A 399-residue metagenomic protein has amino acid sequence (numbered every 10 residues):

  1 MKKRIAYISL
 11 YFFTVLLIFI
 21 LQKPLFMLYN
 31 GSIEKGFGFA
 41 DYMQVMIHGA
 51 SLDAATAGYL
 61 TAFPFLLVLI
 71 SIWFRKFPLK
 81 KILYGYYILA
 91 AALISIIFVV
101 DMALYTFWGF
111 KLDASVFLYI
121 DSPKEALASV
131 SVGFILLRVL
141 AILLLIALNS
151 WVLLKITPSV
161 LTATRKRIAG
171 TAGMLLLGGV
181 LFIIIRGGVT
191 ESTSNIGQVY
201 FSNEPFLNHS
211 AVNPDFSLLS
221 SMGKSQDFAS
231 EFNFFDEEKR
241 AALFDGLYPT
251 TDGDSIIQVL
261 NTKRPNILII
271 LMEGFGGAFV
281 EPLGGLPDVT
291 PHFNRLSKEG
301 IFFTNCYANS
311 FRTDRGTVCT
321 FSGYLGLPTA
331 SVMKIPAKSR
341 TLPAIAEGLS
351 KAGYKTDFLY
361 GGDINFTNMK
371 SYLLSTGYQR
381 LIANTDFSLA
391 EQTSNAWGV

Functional and structural regions predicted by a protein language model:
K2-D227: Transmembrane and membrane-interface helices of multi-pass, inner-membrane envelope-modifying transferases
T190-V399: Soluble catalytic regions of membrane-associated enzymes that act on cell-envelope and secretory-pathway components
